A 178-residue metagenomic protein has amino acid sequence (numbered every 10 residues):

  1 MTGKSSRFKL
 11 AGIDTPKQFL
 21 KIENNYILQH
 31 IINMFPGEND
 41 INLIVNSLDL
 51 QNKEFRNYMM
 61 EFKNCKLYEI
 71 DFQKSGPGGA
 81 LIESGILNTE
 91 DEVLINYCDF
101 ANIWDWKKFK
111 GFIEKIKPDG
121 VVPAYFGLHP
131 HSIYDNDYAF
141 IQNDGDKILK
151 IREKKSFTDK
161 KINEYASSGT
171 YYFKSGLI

Functional and structural regions predicted by a protein language model:
M1-G3: Short, hydrophobic/glycine-enriched beta-strand segments
R7, I13-D14, K21, N25-A101 (+1 more regions): Conserved N-terminal catalytic core of the sugar/cofactor nucleotidyltransferase
F8-K9, K160: A generic structural signal for short coil/turn motifs at secondary-structure boundaries
K9-A11, H131-S132: Short consensus segments that form the blades of beta-propeller domains, in both extracellular/periplasmic
P16, Y26, E153-S156: Short, solvent-exposed coil/turn linker segments
P16-K17, P123: A short, structure-level motif marking secondary-structure boundaries and short turns
Q18, K66, K147-K150: Conserved beta-strand segments of alpha/beta enzyme cores
I103-I178: Conserved core of the sugar-phosphate nucleotidyltransferase
